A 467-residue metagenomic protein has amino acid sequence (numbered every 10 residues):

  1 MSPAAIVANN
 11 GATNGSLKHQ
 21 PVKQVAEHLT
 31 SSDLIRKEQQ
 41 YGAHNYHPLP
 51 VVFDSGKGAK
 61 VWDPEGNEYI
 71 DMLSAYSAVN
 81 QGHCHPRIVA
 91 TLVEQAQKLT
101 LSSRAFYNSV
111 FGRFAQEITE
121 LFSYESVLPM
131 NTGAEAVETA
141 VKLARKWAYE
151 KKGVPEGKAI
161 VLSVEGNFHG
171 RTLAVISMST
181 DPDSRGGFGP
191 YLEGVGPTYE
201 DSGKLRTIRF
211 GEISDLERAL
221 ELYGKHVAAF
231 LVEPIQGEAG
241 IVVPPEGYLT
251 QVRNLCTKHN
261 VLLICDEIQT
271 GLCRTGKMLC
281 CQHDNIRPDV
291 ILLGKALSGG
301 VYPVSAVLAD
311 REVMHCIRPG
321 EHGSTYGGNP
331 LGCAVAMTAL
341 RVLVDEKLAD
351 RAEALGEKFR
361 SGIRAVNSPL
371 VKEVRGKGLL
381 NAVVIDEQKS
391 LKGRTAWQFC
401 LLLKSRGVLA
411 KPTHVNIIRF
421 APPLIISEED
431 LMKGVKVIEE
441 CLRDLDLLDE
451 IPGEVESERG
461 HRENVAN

Functional and structural regions predicted by a protein language model:
S2-N467: Conserved N-terminal phosphate-binding loop of PLP-dependent enzymes in the Aspartate aminotransferase
